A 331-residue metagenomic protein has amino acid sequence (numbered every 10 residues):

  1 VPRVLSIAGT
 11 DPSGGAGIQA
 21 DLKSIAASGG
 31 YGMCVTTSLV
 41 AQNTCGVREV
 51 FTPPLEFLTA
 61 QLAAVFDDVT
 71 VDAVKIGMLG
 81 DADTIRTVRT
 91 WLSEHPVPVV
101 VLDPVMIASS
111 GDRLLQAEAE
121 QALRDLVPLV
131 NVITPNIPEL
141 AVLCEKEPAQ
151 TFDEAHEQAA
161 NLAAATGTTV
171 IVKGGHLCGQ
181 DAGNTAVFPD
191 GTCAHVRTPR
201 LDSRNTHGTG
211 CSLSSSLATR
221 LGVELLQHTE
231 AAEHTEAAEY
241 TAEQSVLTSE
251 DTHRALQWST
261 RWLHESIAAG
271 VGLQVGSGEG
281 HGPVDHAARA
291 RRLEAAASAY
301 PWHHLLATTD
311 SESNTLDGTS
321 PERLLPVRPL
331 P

Functional and structural regions predicted by a protein language model:
V1-A73: Substrate-binding N-lobe of the ribokinase-like
G14-G15, R200-L217: Short glycine/threonine-rich catalytic loop with a Thr-x-Gly-x-Asp
V40-R48, A108-R113, A141-C144: A short acidic, helix-capping loop that chelates divalent metal ions and anchors anionic groups
T44-S93, A287-Y300: Selective hydrophobic functional segments
E49-T52, T229, L247, H253-P331: Charged C-terminal helix
V65-D125, V132-P135: Glycine/small-residue-rich loop that forms an oxyanion/phosphate-binding "nest" at active or ligand-binding sites
Q116-C193, D202, L221-H228, H234 (+1 more regions): Conserved phosphate/ATP/ADP-binding segment of small-molecule kinases
S215-V223, R261: Short glycine/serine- and small hydrophobic-enriched flexible loop segments
